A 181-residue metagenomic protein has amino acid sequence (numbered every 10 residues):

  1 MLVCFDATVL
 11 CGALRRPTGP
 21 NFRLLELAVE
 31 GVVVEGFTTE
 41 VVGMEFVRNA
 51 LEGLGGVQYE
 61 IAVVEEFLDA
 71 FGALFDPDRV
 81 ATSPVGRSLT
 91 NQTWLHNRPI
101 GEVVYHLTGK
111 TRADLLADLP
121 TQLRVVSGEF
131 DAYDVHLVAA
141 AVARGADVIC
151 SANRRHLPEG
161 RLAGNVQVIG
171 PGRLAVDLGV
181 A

Functional and structural regions predicted by a protein language model:
M1-V41, A50-Y59: Short, well-structured N-terminal submotif of metal-dependent ribonuclease cores
G12, E45-V47, L157-G160: Short catalytic/ligand-binding loop motif for oxyanion handling, primarily in non-cytosolic enzymes, centered on
G12-L14, R124-F130: Short, flexible loop segments at the rims of nucleotide/cofactor-binding pockets, characterized by
F22-E26, L68, V138: Short amphipathic alpha-helical segments and helix-helix/interface helices
V29-E30, E40-L119: PIN-domain endoribonuclease scaffold, especially VapC-family toxins
F37, A81, Q167-I169: General small-molecule cofactor/ligand-binding pocket signal
S127-D131, V135-A181: Acidic, PIN/NYN-like endoribonuclease modules and their adjacent C-terminal/linker elements
